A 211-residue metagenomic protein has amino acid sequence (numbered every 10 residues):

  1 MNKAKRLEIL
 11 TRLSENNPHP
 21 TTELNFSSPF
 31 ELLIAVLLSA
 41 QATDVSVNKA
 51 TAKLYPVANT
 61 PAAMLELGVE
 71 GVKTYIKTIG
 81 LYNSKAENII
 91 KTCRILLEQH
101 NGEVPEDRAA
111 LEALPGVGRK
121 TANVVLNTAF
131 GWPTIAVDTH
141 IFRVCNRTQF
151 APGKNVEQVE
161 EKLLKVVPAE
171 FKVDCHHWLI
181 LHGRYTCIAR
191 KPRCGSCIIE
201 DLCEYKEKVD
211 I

Functional and structural regions predicted by a protein language model:
N2-I211: Catalytic cores of DNA base-excision repair glycosylases
